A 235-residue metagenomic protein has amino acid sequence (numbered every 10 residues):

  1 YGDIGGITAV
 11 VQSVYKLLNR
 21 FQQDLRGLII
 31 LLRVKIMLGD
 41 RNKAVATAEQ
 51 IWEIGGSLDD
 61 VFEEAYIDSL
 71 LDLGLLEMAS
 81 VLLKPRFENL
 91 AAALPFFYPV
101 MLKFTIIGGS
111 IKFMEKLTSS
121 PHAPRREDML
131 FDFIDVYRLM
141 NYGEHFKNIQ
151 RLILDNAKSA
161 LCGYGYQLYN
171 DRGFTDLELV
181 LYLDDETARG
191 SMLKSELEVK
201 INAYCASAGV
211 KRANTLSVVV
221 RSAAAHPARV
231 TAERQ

Functional and structural regions predicted by a protein language model:
Y1-P121: Alpha-helical protein-protein interaction scaffolds
Y1-R20, D135-N148, D185, S191 (+2 more regions): N-terminal alpha-helical interaction modules that lie
P124, A157-E178: Short edge beta-strands and adjacent turn/loop segments
D128-K158, G163: Helical scaffold of the NTase/Pol beta-like nucleotidyltransferase catalytic core
I149-I153, R189-R212: Short, non-transmembrane amphipathic alpha-helical segments
Y164, A203-R234: A short amphipathic beta-strand at an alpha->beta junction
G173-T175, D184-E196, K200, V219-A232: C-terminal modules of long, charged coiled-coil scaffolds in eukaryotic assembly complexes
V180-Y182: Short hydrophobic/aromatic beta-strand micro-patches that form the beta-sheet surface supporting nucleotide- or nucleic
